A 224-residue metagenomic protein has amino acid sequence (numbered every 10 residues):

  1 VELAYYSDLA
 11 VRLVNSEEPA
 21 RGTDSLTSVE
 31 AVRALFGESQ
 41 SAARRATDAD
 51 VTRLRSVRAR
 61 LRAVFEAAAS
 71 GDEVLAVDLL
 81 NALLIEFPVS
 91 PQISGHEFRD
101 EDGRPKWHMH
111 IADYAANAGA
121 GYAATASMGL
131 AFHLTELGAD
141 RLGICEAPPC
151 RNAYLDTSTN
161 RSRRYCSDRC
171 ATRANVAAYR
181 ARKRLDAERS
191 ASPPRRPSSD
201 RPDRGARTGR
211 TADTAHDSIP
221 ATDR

Functional and structural regions predicted by a protein language model:
V1-I144, P148-L155, E188-R224: Short helix-coil boundary/hinge micro-motifs
T159-R161, A181: Short, glycine/charged-enriched secondary-structure capping and boundary segments
R161-A171: Cysteine-rich micro-motifs
A174-R184: Short metal-binding segments enriched for Cys and/or His
